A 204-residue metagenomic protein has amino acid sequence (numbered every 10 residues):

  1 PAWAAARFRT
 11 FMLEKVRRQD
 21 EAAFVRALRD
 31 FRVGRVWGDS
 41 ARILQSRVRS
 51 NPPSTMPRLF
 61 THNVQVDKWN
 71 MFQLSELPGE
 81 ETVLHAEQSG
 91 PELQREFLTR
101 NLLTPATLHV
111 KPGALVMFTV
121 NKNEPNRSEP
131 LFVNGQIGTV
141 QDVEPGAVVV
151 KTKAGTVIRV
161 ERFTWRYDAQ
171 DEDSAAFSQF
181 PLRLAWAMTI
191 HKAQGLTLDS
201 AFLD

Functional and structural regions predicted by a protein language model:
P1-V133, T139-Q141: Conserved helicase motor core of P-loop NTPases
K122-N123, R127-D204: Conserved helicase C-terminal RecA-like lobe
